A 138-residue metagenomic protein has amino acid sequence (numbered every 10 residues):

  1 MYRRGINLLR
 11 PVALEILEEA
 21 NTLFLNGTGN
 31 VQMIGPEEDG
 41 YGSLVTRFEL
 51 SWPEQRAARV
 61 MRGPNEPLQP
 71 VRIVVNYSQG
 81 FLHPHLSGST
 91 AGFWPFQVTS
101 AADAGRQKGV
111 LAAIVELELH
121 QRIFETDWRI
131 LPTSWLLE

Functional and structural regions predicted by a protein language model:
M1-V31: Contiguous, amphipathic alpha-helical segments that mediate oligomerization or scaffolding in large protein assemblies
R4-V12, I16, D103-Q107, L111 (+2 more regions): Short amphipathic alpha-helical segments
N7, Q69, G80, S134-L137: A composition-driven signal for long, intrinsically disordered, charge-rich low-complexity tracts
L23-L25, G40-G42, N65: A generic structural signal for short, solvent-exposed coil/turn residues that cap or connect secondary-structure
N26-M33, L68-V74: Short small/polar-residue motifs
I34-E38: Charge-dense, helix-prone N-terminal extensions
S43-A113: Intrinsically disordered, low-complexity regulatory segments enriched in Ser/Thr/Pro and charged residues
V110-E138: Extended, compositionally biased alpha-helical segments that mediate assembly or anchoring
